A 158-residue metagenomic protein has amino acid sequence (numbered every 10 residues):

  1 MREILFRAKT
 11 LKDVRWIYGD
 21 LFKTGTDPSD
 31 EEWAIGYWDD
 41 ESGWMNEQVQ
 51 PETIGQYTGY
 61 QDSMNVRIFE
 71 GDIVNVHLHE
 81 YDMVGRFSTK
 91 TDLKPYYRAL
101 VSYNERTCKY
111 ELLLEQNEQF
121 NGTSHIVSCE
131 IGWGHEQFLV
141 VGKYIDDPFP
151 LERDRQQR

Functional and structural regions predicted by a protein language model:
M1-R158: Secondary-structure transition motif
